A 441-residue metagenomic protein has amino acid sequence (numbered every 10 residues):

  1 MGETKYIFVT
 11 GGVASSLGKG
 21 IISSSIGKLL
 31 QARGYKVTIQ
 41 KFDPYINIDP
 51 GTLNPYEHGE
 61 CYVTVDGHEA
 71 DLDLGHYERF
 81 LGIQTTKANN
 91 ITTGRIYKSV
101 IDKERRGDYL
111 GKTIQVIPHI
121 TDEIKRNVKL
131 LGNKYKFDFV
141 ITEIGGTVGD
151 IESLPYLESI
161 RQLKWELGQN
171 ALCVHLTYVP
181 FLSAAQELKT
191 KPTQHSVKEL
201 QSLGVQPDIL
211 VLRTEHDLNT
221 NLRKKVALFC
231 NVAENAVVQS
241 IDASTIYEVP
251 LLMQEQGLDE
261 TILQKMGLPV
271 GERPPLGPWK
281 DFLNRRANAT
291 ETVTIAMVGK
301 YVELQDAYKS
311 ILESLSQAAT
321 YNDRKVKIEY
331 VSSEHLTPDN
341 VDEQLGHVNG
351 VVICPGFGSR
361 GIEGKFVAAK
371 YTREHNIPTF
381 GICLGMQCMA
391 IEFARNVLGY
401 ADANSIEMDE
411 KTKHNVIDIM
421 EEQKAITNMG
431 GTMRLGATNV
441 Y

Functional and structural regions predicted by a protein language model:
M1-K327, S333-G350, F357-G358, G364-Y371 (+1 more regions): Flexible phosphate-sensing "switch/lid" loops adjacent to ATP/NTP-binding sites across phosphate-transfer
L17-G20, S24-K28, A32, H347-V440: Cysteine-nucleophile active-site neighborhood
